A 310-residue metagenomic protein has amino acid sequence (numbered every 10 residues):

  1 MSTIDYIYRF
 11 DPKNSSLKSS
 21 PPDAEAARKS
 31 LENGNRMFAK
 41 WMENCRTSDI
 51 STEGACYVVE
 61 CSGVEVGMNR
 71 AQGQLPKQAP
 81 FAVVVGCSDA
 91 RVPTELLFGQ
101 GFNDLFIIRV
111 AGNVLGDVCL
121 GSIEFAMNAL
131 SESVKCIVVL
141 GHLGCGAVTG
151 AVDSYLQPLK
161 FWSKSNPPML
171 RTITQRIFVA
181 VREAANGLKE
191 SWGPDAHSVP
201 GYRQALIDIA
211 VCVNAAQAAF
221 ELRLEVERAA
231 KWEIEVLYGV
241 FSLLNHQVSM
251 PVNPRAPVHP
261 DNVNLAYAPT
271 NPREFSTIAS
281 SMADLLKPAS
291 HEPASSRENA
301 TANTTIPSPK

Functional and structural regions predicted by a protein language model:
M1-K77, F102-N103, G112-G121, F125-V134 (+1 more regions): Divalent-metal-activated hydrolytic enzyme cores
A39, V83-G86, L96-L97: Non-catalytic terminal/interface segments that mediate subunit docking, oligomerization, and allosteric communication
A79-F81: Glycine/small-residue-rich phosphate/adenosyl-binding loop
V85, R109, G239: Residues in well-ordered beta-strands of folded domains
G86-R91, A111-V114, H142-C145: Short glycine-enriched loops at secondary-structure junctions
R91-R109: Catalytic core of membrane glycerolipid acyltransferases/transacylases, capturing the structured, soluble-facing
K135-V139: Well-ordered alpha/beta subsegment
